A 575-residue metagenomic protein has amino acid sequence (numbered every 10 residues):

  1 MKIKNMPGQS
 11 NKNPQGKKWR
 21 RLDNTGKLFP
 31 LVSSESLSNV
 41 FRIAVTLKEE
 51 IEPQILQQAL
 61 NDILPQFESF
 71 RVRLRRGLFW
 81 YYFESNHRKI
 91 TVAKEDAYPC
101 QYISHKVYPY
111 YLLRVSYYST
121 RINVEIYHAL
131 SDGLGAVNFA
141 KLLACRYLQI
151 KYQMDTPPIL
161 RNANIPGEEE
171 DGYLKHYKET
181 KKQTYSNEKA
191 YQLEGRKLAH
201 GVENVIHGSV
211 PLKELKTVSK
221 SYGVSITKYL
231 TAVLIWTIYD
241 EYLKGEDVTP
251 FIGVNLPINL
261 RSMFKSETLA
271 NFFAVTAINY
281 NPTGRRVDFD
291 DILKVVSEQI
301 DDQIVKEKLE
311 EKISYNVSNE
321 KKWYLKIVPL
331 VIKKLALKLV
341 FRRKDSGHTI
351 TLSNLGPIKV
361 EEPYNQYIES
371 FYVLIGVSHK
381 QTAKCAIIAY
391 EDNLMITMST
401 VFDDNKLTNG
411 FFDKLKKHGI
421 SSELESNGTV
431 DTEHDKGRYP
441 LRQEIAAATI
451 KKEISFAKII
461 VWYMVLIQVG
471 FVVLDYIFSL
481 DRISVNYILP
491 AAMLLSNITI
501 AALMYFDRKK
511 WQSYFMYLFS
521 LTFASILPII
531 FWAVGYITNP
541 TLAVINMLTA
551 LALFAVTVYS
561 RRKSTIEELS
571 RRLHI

Functional and structural regions predicted by a protein language model:
K2-F79, H87-R114, D240-Y439: Acyl-thioester-dependent acyl-group transfer interface
K2-N24, L130-N138, L142-T217, L415-Y439: Non-catalytic, low-complexity flexible loops and terminal extensions
T46, V107-Q149, I159-E170, A389-L407: Histidine-centered acyl-transfer/condensation active-site motif and its immediate structural neighborhood
K48-L64, E125-K141, H207-K244, I396-M398 (+1 more regions): Acyl activation and transfer enzymes in specialized metabolism, enriched for ANL adenylate-forming modules
A232, V296, I460-V465, F515-S525: Central hydrophobic cores of alpha-helical transmembrane segments in multi-pass integral membrane proteins
K436-R438, Q443, K451-I459, V472-A492 (+2 more regions): Membrane-helix interface and helix-disruption motif detector
A492-M504, S513-V534: Hydrophobic alpha-helical membrane segments
T565-I575: Short, highly charged, low-complexity non-transmembrane loops/tails of multi-pass membrane proteins
